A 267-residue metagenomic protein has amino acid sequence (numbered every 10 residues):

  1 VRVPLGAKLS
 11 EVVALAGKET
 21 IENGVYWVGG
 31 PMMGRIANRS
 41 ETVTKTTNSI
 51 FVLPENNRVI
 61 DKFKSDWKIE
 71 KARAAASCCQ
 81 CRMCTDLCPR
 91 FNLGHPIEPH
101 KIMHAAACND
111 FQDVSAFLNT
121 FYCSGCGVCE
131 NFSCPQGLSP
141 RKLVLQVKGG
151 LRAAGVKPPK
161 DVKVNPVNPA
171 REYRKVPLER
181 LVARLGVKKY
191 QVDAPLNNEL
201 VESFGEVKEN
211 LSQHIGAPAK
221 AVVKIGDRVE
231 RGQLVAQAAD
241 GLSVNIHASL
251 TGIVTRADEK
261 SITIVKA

Functional and structural regions predicted by a protein language model:
V1-E11, L15-E22, G30-P31: Hydrophobic alpha-helical positions that pack around
G24-V43: Short acidic beta-strand-loop surface patches of small beta-rich interaction domains
P31-M33, W67-E70, S243-E259: Short, compositionally biased
L53-A75, T85, F91-V167: Ferredoxin-type iron-sulfur electron-transfer modules in oxidoreductases and energy-metabolism complexes
R58-K62, A236-S249: Short, Lys/Arg- and Gly-enriched loop/turn segments at beta-strand edges
P166-A217, V222: N-terminal, Lys/Arg-enriched amphipathic/low-complexity engagement segments that precede the first folded domain
A219-R228, G232: Short histidine-centered loop motifs in beta-beta connectors
E230-S243, S261-I264: Short hydrophobic beta/alpha edge segments that flank linear recognition/processing sites
